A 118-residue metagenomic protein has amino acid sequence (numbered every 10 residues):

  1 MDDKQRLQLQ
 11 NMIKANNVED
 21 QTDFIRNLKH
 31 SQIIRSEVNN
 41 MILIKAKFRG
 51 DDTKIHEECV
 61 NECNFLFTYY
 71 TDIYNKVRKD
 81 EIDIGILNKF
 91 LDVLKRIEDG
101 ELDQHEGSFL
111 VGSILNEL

Functional and structural regions predicted by a protein language model:
M1-L118: Acidic, Ser/Pro/Thr-rich low-complexity regulatory regions and the short amphipathic helical interaction modules they
